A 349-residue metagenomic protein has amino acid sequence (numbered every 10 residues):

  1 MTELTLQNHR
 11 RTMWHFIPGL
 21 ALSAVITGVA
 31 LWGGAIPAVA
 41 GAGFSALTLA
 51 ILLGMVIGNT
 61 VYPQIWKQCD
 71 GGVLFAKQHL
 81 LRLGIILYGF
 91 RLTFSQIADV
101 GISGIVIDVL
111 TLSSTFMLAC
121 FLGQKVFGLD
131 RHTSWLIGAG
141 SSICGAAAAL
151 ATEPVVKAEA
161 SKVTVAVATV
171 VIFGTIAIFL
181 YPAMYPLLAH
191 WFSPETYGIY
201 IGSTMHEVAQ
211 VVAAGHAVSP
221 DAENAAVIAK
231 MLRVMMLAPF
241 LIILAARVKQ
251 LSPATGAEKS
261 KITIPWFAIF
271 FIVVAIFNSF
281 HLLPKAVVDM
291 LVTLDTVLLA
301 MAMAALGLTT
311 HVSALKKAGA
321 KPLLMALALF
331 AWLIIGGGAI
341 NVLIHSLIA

Functional and structural regions predicted by a protein language model:
T2-F75, Y88-Q96, P239-D295, A302-A314 (+2 more regions): Structural signature of multi-pass alpha-helical membrane transport proteins
T2-L4, L122-G128, A177-I201, A229-G256 (+1 more regions): Juxtamembrane and boundary regions of transmembrane helices in multi-pass small-molecule transporters and channels
I17-L20, C69-R82, I105-V106, D130-S141 (+4 more regions): Cytoplasmic-side transmembrane-helix entry/capping segments in multi-pass membrane proteins
P18-L22, F75-K77, L83, Y88 (+4 more regions): Entry/N-cap segments of selected transmembrane alpha helices and their immediately preceding amphipathic helices
A21-G28, A50-G54, K77-G89, T111 (+6 more regions): Small-residue-rich segments of transmembrane alpha-helices in multi-pass membrane proteins, especially helix faces
V39, V61-I65, L92-F94, V126-T133 (+5 more regions): Juxtamembrane helix-boundary/capping and inter-helix hinge elements in multi-pass membrane proteins
A40-V56, Q78, V100-S114, G138-S141 (+3 more regions): Structural signature of hydrophobic alpha-helical transmembrane segments
L129-A177, E195-S219, L294: Alpha-helical membrane segments and immediately flanking helix-loop junctions that form or couple to the substrate/ion
